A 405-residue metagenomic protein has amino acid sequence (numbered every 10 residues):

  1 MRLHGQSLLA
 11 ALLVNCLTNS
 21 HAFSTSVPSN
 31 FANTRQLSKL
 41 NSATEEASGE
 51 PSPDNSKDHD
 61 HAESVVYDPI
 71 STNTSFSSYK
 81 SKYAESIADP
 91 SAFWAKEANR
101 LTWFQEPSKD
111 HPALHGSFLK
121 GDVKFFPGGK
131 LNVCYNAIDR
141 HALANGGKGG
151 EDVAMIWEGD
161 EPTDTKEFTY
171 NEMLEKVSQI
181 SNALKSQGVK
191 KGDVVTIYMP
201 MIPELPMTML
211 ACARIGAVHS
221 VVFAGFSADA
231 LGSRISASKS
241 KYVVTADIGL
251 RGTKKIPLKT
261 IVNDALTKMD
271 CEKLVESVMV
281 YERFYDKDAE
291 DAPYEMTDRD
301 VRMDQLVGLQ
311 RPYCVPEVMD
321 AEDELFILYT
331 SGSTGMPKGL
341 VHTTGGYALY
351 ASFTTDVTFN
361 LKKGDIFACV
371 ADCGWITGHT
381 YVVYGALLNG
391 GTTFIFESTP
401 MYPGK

Functional and structural regions predicted by a protein language model:
M1-S26: N-terminal chloroplast transit peptides
S42-F168, E172-E175, Q179, D270 (+2 more regions): N-lobe entry segment of adenylate-forming
S86, I138-A142, M173, V177 (+6 more regions): Adenylate-forming
C134, E151-L210, S227-G232, R299-G308 (+1 more regions): Conserved AMP-binding/adenylate-forming core of the ANL superfamily
E151-V153, V275-D286, Y294-Y329, M336 (+3 more regions): Conserved pre-ATP/AMP-binding loop-to-beta segment of ANL
S181-N182, Q187, V194, P200-A228 (+3 more regions): A short helix-loop-beta submotif of the ANL/AMP-binding
L210, R214-Q305: Structural core segment of the AMP-binding/adenylate-forming
G346-I366, I376-K405: Conserved AMP-binding/adenylation subdomain of ANL enzymes
